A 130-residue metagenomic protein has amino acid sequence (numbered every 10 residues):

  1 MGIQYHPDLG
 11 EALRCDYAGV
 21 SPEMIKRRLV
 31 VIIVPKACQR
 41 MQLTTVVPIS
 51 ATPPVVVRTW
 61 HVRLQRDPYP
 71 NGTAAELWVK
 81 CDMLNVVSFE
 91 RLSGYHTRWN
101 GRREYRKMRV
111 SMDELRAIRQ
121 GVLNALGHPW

Functional and structural regions predicted by a protein language model:
G2-H6: Short, surface-exposed secondary-structure edge patches
S21-R27, I32-Y69: Compact nucleic-acid interaction/catalytic patches
D67-W130: C-terminal terminal-subdomain/extension
